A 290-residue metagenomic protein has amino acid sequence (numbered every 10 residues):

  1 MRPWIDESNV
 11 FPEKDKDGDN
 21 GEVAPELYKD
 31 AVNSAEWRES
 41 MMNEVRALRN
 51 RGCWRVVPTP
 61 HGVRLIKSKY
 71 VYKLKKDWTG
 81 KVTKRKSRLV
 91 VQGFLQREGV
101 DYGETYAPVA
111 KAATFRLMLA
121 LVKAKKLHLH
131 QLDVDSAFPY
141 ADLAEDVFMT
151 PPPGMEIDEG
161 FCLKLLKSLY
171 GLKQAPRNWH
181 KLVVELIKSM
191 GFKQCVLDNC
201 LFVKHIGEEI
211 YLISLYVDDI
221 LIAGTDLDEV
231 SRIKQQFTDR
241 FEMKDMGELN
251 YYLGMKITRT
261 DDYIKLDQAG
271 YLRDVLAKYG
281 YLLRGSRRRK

Functional and structural regions predicted by a protein language model:
M1-K290: Long, low-complexity, charge-biased intrinsically disordered regions
